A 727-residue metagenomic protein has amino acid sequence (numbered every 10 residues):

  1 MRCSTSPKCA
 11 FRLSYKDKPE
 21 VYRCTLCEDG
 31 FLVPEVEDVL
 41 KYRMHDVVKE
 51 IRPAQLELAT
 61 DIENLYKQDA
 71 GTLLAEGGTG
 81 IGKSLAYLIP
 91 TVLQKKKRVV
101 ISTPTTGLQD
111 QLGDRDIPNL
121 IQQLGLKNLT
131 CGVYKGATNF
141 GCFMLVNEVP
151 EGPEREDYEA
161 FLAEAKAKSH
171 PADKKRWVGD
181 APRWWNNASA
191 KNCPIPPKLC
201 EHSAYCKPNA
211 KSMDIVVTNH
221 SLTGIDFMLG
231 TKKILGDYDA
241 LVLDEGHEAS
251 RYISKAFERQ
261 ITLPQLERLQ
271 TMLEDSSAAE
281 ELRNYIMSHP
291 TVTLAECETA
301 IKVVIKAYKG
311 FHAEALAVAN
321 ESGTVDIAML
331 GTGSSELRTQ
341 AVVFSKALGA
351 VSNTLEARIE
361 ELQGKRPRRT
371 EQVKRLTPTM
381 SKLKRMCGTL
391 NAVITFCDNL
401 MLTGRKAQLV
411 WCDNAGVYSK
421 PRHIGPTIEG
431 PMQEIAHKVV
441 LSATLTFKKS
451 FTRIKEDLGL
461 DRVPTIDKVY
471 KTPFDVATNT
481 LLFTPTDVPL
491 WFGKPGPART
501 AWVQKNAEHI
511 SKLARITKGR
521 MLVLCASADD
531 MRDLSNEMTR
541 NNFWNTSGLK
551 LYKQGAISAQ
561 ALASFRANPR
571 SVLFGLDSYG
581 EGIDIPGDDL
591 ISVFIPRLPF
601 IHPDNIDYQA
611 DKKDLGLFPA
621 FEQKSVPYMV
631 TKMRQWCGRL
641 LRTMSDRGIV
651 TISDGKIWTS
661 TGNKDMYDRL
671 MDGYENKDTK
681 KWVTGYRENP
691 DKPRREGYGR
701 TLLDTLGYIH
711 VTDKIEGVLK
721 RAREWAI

Functional and structural regions predicted by a protein language model:
P34-A75: Conserved pre-motif I regulatory segment
E35-H45, E50, K96-I215, G224 (+7 more regions): A substrate-engagement module of RecA-like helicase motors
Q68-I89: Walker A/P-loop
Y87, L93, G107-D110, D114-P118 (+4 more regions): Signature of the SF2 helicase/ATPase Hel1-core->accessory helical subdomain module
S189-D214, G224, L229-K232, A357-L481 (+5 more regions): A contiguous, basic/glycine-rich beta-loop/short-helix subdomain that forms a polymer-engagement track
P485-A498, G555-W658: Conserved RecA-like P-loop NTPase helicase motor core
V488-A526: Conserved interdomain hinge at the start of the Helicase C-terminal
A526-G555: Conserved helicase motor "Helicase C" RecA-like lobe of SF1/SF2 P-loop NTPases
